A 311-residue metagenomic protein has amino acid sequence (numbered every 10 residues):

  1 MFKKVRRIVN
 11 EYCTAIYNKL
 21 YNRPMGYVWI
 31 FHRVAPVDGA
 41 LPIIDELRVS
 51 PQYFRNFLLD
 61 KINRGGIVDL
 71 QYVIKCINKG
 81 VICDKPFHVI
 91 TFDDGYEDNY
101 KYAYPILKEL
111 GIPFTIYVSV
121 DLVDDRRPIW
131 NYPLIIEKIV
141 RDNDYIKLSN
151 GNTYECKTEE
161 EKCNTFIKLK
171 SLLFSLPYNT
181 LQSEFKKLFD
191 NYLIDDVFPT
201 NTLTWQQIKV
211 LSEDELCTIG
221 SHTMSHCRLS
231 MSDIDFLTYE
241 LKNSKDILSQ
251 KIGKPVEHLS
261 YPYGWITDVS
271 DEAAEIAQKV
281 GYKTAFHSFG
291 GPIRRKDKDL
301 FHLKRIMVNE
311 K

Functional and structural regions predicted by a protein language model:
M1-T91, D98, I135, L148 (+3 more regions): C-terminal active-site subregion of NodB/CE4 polysaccharide deacetylases
N56, D98, Y102, L203-Q206: Short, well-structured alpha-helical interface segments that form or flank functional binding sites
L59, D93, Y104, I208-K209: Solvent-exposed, non-membrane alpha-helical residues enriched in polar/charged side chains
G80, Y100-A103, R126-W130: Short, conserved acidic/polar surface loops in the N-terminal third of protein domains
D93-Y100, L110-T115: Conserved beta-strand->loop/alpha-helix structural units within folded catalytic cores of enzymes with alpha/beta
Y102-I106, Q207, E272-I276: A short acidic, amphipathic alpha-helical/loop segment
K108-T267, L303: Metal-dependent polysaccharide deacetylase catalytic core of the NodB/CE4 family, i.e., the active-site-bearing domain
